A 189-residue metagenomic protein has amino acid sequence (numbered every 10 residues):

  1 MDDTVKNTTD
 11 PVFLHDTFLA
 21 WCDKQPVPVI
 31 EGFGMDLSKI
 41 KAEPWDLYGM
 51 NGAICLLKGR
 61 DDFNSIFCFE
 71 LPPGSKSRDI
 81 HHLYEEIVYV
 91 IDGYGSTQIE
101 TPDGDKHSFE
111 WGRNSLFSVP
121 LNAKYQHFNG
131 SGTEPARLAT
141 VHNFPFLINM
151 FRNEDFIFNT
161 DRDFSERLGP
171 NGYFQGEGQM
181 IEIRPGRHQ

Functional and structural regions predicted by a protein language model:
M1-F63, F156-Q189: A short, N-terminal "cap"/entry segment at the start of jelly-roll beta-barrel domains of the cupin/DSBH fold
M50-G52, S65-L83, T101: Conserved short histidine dyad/triad with adjacent acidic residue
C55-K58, S77-H82, I99, S108-E110 (+1 more regions): Short histidine-centered beta-strand/loop micro-motifs that create catalytic or ligand/metal-coordination sites
R60, T101-N122: Short acidic-glycine-tyrosine-enriched beta hairpin
C68-F69, D79-H81, E85-V90, S108-F109 (+1 more regions): His/acidic/aromatic-lined binding-pocket segments of jelly-roll/cupin-type domains and related regulatory beta-sandwich
S75-R78, S96, S115-F117, L121-H127: Histidine-centered metal-chelating micro-motifs
I87-Y89, F117-S118, T133-R152: A short hydrophobic beta-strand segment most commonly corresponding to one strand of the jelly-roll/cupin
